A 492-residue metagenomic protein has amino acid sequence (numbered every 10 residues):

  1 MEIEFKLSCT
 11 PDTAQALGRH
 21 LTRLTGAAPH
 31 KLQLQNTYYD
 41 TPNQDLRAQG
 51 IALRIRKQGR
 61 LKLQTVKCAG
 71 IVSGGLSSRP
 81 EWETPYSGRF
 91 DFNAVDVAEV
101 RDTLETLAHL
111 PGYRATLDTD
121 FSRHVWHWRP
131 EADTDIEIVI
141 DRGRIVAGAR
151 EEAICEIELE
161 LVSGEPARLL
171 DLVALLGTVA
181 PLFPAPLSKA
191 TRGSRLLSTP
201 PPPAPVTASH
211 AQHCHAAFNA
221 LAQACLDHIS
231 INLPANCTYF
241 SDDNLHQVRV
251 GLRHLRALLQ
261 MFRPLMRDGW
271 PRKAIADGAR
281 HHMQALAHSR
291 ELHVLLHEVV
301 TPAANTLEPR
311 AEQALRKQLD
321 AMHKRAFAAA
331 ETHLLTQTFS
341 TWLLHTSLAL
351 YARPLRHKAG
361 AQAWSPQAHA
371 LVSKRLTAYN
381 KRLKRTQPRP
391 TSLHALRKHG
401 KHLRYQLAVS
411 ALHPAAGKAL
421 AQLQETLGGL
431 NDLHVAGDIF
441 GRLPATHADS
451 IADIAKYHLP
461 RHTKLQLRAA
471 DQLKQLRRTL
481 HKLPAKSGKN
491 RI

Functional and structural regions predicted by a protein language model:
M1-I492: Function-determining surface determinants
